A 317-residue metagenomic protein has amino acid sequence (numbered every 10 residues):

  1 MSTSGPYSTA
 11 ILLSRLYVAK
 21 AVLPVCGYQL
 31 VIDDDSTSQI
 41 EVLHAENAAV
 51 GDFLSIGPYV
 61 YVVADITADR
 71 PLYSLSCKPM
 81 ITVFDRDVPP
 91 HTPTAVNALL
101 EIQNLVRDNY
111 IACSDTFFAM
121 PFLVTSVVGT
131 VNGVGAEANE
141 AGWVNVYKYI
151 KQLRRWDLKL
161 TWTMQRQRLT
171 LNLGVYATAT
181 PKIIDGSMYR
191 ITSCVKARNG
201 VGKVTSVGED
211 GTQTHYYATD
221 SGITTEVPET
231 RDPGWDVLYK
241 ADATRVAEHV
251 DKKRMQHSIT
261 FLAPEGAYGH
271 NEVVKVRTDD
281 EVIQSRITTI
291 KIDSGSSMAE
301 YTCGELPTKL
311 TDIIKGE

Functional and structural regions predicted by a protein language model:
M1, E46, L100, K148-K151 (+4 more regions): Acidic, small/polar-enriched beta strand-loop surface segments
M1-T92, K151, R155-T163, V175-I191 (+1 more regions): Assembly/oligomerization scaffold segments
R15-P24, S126-V134, N199-G202, D210-H215 (+1 more regions): A broadly tuned "polar low-complexity/structure-edge" signature
I32-D34, E46, G51, R107-D108 (+6 more regions): Intrinsic-disorder/low-complexity regions
V50-F53, N139-W143, N271: Glycine-centered loop/turn motifs
D52-S76, W162-Q165, V274-G304: Short beta-strand and beta-hairpin "edge-sheet" elements
P71-L72, S76-V195: Charged- and aromatic-enriched interaction segments used to assemble and dock large macromolecular complexes
